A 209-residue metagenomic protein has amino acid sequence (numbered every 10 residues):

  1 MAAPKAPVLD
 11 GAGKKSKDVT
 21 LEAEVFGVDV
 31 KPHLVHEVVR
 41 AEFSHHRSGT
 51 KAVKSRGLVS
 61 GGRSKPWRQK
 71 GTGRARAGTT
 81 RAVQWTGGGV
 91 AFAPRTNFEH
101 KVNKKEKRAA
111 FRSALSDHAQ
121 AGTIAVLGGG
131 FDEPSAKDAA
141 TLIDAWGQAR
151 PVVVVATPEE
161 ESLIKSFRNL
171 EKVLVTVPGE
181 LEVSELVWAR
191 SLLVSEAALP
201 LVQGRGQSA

Functional and structural regions predicted by a protein language model:
M1-S48, A93-A209: Extended polybasic, low-complexity segments that bind anionic RNA or targeting/receptor surfaces
G49-V53: A short, aromatic/hydrophobic, helix- or strand-capping loop or linear motif that either lines the entrance/gate
K54-A93: Glycine/serine-rich anion-binding loops at beta->alpha junctions that coordinate negatively charged ligand groups
